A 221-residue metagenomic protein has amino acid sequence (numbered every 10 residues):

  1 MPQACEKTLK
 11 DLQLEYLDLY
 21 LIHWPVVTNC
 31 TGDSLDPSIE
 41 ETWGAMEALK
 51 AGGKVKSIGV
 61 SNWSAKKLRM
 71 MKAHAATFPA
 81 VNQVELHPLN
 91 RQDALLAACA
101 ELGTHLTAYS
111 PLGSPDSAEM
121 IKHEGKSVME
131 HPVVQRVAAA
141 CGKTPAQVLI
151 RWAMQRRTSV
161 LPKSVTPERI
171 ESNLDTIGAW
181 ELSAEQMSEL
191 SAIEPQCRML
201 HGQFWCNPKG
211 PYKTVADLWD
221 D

Functional and structural regions predicted by a protein language model:
M1-L12, K66-R69, R91: Short, acidic/polar
L21: N-terminal Rossmann-like NAD(P) cofactor-binding module of classical short-chain dehydrogenase/reductase
W24-D221: Beta/alpha (TIM)-barrel catalytic core signal, keyed to glycine-rich beta->alpha loops juxtaposed to Asp/Glu that bind
